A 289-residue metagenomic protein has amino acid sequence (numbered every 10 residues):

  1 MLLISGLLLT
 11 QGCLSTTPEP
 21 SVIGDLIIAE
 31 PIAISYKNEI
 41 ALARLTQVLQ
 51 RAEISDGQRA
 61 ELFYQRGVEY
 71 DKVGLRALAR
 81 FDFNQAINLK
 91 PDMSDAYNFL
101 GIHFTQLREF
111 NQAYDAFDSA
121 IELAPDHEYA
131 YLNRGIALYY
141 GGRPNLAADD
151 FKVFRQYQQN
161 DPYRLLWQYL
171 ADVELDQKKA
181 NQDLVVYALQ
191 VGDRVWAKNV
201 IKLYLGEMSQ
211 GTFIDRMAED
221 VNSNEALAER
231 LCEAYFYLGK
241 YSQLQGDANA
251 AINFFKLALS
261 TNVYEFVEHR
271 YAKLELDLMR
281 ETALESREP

Functional and structural regions predicted by a protein language model:
C13-E61, Q65, R280, L284-P289: N-terminal leader/linker segments that initiate helical-solenoid repeat arrays
I32-T46, G74-A77, Q106, Y140-N145 (+1 more regions): Helix-turn-helix repeat elements of alpha-solenoid scaffolds
R51, S55, L89, L123 (+3 more regions): Structural marker of alpha-solenoid helical repeat scaffolds
D56-A60, S94-D95, E128-Y129, D161-Y163 (+2 more regions): Helix-start (N-cap) detector for alpha-helical repeat units in TPR-like alpha-solenoids, especially tetratricopeptide
